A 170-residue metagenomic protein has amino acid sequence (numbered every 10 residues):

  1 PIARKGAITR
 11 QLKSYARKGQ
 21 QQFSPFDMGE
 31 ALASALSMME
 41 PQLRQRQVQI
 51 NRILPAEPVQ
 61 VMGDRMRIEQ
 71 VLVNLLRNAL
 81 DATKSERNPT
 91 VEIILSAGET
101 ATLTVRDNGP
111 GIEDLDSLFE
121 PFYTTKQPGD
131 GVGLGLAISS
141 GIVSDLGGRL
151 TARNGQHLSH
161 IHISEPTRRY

Functional and structural regions predicted by a protein language model:
K18-Q21, Q60-G63, T125: Conserved micro-motifs of the catalytic ATP-binding
S24-L36: A conserved beta-strand-to-alpha-helix junction within the catalytic ATP-binding
A33, R44, Q49-V59, G98: Conserved catalytic submotifs in the C-terminal HATPase_c
I112-F122: Short conserved segment of the HATPase_c
G135-S139: Short alpha-helical Gxxx[C/S/T] motif in the catalytic ATP-binding
I161-Y170: Single conserved hydrophobic/aromatic residue that forms the stacking wall/gate of nucleotide- or nucleobase-binding
